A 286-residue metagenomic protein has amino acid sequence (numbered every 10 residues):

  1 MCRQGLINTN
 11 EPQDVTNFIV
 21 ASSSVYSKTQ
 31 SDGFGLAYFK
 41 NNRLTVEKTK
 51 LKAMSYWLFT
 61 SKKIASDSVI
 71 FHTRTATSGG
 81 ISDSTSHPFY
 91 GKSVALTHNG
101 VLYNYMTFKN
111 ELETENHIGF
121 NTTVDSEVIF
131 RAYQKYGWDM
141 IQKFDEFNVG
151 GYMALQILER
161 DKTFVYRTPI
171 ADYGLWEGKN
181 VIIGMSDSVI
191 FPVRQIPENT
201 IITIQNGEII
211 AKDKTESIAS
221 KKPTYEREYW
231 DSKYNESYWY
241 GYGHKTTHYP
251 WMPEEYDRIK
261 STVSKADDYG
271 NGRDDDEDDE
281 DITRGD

Functional and structural regions predicted by a protein language model:
M1-D286: Conserved short alpha-helical segments that host acidic/polar catalytic motifs at enzyme active sites
